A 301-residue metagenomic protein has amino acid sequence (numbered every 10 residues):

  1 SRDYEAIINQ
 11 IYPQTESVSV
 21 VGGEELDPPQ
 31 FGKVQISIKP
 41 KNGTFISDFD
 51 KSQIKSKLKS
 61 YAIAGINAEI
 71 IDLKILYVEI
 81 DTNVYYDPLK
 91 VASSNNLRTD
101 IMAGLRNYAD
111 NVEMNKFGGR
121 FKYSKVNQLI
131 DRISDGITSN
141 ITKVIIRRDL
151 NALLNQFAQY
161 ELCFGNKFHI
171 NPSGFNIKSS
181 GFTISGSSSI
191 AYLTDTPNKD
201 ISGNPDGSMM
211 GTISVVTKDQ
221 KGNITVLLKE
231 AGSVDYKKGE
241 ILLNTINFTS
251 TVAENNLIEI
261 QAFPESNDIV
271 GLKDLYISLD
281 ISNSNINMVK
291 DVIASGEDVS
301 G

Functional and structural regions predicted by a protein language model:
S1-E113, F117: Carbohydrate-recognition loop of C-type lectin domains
E5, N96-G186, V252: An aromatic-glycine-centered, glycine-rich loop/turn in mixed alpha/beta architecture
E25, K41-G43, Y85-L89, N151 (+3 more regions): Short, glycine-/Ser/Thr-/acidic-enriched flexible segments
Q30-V34, L76-I80, N140, A158 (+2 more regions): Residues at beta-strand starts and edge strands
N171-N204, F263, I269-V289: Hydrophobic core positions in small helical hairpin nucleic-acid-binding modules
M209-G211, T217-G301: Surface-exposed interaction regions enriched in Ser/Thr/Asp/Glu that occur as long low-complexity tracts or repetitive
